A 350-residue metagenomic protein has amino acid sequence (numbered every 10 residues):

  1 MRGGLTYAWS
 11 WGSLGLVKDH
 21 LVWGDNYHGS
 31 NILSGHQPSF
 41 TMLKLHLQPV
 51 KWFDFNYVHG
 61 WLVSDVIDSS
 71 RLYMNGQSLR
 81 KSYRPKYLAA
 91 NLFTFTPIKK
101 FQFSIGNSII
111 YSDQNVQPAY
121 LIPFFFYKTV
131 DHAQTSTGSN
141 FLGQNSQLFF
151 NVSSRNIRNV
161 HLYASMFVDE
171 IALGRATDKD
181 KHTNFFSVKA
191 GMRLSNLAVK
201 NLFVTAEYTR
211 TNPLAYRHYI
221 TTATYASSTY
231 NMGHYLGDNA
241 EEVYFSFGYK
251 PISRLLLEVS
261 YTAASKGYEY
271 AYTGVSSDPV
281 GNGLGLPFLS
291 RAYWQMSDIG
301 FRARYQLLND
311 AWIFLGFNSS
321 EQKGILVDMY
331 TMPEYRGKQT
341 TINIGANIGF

Functional and structural regions predicted by a protein language model:
M1-Q102, S108, D113, A176-F186 (+2 more regions): Outer-membrane beta-barrel channel domains
T96-F350: Exposed, low-structure sequence patches enriched in small/polar residues
